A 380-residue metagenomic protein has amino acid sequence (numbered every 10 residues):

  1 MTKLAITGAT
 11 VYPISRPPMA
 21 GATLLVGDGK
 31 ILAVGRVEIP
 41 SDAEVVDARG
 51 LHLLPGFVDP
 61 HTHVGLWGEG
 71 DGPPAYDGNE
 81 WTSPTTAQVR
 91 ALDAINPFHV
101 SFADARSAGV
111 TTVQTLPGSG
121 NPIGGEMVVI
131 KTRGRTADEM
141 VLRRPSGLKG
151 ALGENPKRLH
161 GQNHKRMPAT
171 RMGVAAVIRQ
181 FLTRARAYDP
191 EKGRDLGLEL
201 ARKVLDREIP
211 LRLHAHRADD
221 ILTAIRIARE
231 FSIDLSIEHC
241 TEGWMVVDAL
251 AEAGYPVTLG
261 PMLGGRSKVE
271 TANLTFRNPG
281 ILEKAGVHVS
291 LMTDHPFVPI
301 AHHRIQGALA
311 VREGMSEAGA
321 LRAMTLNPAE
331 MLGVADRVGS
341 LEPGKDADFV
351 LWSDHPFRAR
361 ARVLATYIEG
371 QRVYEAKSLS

Functional and structural regions predicted by a protein language model:
T2, V11-G56: Histidine-rich, glycine-flanked metal-binding segment
T7-P13, A20, E330, E342-S380: C-terminal cap of metal-dependent C-N hydrolases
A9, L24, G29, G50 (+10 more regions): Divalent metal-coordination and catalytic microenvironments
L51-P117: Metal-associated gating/positioning segment near the N- to mid-region
G68-I95, T136, A151-L159, K203-L205 (+1 more regions): Active-site gating loops and adjacent loop-to-helix segments of metal-dependent hydrolytic enzymes
E69-G70, Y76-W81, T86-Q88, P210 (+4 more regions): His/Asp/Glu-enriched, well-ordered alpha-helical/loop segment that forms or immediately abuts the divalent-metal
A91, E154, Y188-T275, S290 (+3 more regions): Active-site core of metal-dependent hydrolases
V128-R226, E230, P296: Metal-coordinating catalytic core of metallo-dependent amide/deamination hydrolases
